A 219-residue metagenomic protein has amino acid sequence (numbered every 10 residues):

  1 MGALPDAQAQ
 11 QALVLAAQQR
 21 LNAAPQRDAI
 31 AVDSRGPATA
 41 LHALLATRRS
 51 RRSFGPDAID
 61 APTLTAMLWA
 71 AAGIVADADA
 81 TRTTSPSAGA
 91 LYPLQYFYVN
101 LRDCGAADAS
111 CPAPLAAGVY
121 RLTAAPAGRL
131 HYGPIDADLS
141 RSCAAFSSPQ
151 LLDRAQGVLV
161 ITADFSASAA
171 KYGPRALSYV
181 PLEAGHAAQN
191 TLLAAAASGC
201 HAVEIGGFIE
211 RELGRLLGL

Functional and structural regions predicted by a protein language model:
M1-R154: N-terminal amphipathic, basic helical "cap/leader" segment at the start of enzyme domains
R48, M67, Y96, G157-S168 (+1 more regions): Small-aliphatic-rich amphipathic alpha-helix that forms the alpha element of a beta-alpha
L217-L219: A glycine-rich helix N-cap at a beta->alpha junction
